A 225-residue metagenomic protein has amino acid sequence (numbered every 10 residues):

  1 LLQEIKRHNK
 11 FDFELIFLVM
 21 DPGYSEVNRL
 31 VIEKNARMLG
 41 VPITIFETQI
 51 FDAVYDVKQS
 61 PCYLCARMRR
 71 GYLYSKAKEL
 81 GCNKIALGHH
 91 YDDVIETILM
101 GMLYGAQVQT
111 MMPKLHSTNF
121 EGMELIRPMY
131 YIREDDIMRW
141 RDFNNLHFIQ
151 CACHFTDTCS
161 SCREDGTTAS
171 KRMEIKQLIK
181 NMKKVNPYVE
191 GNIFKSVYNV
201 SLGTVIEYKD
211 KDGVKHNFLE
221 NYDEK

Functional and structural regions predicted by a protein language model:
L1-V108, M112, H116, D135-F143 (+1 more regions): ATP-dependent adenylation/nucleotidyltransferase module used to activate substrates
Y24, C65, M129, T167 (+1 more regions): Catalytic cores of large soluble enzymes that bind and process phosphate-bearing ligands
C65-A66, A86, M129, I137 (+2 more regions): Long, contiguous hydrophobic alpha-helical segments, chiefly transmembrane helices and signal peptides
R67-L80, K114-F120, E174-S196: Short, basic, helix/turn surface patches
D93-E174, L178-I179: Catalytic subdomain that performs nucleotidyl-dependent activation
L146-K225: The feature marks non-catalytic terminal segments
